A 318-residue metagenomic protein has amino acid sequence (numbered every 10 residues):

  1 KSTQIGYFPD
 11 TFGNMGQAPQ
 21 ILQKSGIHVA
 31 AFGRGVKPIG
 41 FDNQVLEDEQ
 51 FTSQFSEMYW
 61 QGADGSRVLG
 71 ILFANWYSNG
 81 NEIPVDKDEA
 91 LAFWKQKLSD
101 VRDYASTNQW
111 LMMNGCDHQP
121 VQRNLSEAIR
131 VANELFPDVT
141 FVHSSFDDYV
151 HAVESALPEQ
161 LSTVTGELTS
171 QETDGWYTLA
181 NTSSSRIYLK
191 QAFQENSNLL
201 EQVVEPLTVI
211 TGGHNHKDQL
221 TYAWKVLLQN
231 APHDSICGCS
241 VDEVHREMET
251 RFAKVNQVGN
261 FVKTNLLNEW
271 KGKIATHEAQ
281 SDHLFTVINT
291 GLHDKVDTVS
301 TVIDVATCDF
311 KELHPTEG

Functional and structural regions predicted by a protein language model:
K1-T286, G291: Catalytic-domain carbohydrate-binding cleft regions of carbohydrate-active enzymes
L46, Q50, T307-G318: Solvent-exposed beta-strand/loop surfaces of large extracellular or lumenal domains
D282-L284, V296, G318: A generic structural signal for beta-strand entry/edge sites
T290-H314: Surface-exposed beta-strand/loop patches in extracellular or lumenal glycoproteins
